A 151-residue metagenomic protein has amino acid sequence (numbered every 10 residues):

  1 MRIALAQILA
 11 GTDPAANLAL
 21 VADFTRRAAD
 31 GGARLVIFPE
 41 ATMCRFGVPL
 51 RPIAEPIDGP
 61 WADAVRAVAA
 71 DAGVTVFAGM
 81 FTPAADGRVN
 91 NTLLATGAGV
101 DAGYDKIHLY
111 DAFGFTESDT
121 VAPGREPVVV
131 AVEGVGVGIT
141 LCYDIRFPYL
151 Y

Functional and structural regions predicted by a protein language model:
M1-A4: Extreme N-terminal starter segment of soluble prokaryotic enzymes
A6, V36, G138-T140: Hydrophobic positions in the central parallel beta-sheet of the AAA+
Q7-D13: Short polar catalytic/cofactor-binding loops
I8, A41, D144-I145: Active-site metal-binding loops of divalent metal-dependent hydrolases
P14, F24-G97, G103: Cys-nucleophile CN-hydrolase/nitrilase-fold catalytic domain and related Cys-dependent amidase chemistry that acts on
A16, I57-P60, V121-A122, R146: Short secondary-structure boundary/capping elements
A16-R27, I145-Y151: Short, acidic/polar
P83-Y151: Active-site catalytic loop in hydrolytic enzyme cores
